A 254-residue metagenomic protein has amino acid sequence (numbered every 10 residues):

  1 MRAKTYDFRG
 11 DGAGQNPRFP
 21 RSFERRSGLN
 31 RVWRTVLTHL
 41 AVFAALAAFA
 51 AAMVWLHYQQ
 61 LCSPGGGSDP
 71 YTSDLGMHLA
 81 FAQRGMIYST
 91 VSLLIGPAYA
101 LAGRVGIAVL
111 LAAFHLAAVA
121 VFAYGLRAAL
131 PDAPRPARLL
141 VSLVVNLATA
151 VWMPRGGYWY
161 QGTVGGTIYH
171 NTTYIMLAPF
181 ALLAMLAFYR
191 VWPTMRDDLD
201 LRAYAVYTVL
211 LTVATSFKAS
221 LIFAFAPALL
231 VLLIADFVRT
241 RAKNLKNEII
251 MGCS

Functional and structural regions predicted by a protein language model:
M1-L56, A133-S142: Start-transfer (signal-anchor) and selected internal transmembrane alpha helices of multi-pass inner/ER membrane
R34-P70, V119, S142-M153, T212 (+1 more regions): Transmembrane signal-anchor helices characteristic of membrane glycosylation enzymes that use polyprenol
M77-G106: Short hydrophobic/aromatic helix or loop-helix immediately within or flanking a transmembrane segment in polytopic
V109-L139, L183: Transmembrane-helix motifs of polytopic, lipid-linked glycan transferases
A137-W192: Membrane-interface micro-motifs in multi-pass membrane enzymes
F188-T212: Short hydrophobic alpha-helices at membrane interfaces in multi-pass membrane enzymes
A203-F225, L230: Membrane-interface alpha helices of multi-pass inner-membrane proteins
F225-C253: Perimembrane helix-loop-helix junctions
